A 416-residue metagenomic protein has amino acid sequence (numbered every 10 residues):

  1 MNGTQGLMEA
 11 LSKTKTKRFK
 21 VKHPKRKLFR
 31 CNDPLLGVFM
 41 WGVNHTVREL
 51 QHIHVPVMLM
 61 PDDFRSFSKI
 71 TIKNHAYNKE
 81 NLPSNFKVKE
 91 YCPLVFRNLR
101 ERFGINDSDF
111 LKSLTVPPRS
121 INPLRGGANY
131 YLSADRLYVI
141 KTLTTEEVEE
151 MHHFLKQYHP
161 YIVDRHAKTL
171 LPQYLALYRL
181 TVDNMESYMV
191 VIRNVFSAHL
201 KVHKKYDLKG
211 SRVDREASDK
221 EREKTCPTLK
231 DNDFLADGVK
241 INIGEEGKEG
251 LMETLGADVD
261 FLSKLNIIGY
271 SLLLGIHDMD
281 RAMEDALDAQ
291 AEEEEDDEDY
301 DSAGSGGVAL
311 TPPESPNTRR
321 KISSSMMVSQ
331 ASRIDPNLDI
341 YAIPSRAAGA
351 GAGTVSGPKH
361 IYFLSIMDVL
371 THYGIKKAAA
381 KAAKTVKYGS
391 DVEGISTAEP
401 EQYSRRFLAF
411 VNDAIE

Functional and structural regions predicted by a protein language model:
M1-A128, I162, L171, T181-E416: Long, low-complexity eukaryotic regulatory regions
D107-L175: Active-site-proximal segments of catalytic enzyme domains that coordinate small-molecule cofactors or metal ions
L177-R179: Residue-level recognition of beta-strand microenvironments
